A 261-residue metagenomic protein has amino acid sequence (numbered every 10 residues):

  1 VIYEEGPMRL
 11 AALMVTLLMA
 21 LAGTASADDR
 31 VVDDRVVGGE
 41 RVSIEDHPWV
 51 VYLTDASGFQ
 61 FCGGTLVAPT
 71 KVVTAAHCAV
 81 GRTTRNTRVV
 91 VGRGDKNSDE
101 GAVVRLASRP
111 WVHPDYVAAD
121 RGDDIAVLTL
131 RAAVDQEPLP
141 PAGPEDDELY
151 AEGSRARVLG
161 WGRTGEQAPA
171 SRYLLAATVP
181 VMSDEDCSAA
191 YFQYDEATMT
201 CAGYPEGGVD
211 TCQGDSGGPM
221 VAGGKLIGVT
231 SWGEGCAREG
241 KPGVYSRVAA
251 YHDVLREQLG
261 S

Functional and structural regions predicted by a protein language model:
Y3-D28: Secretory targeting and sorting signals
L10, L66-A79, T87-R88, R93 (+2 more regions): C-terminal subregion of chymotrypsin/trypsin-like serine protease catalytic domains
V32-D55: N-terminal activation segment of mature serine protease catalytic domains
P48-P69, D120: A conserved glycine-rich beta-strand in the N-terminal activation segment of trypsin-fold
P48-V50, G64, T200, T211 (+1 more regions): Structural detector of coil-to-beta-strand junctions
L53-T54, V72-A75, V80-D115, D186: Conserved H-D interstitial segment of serine endopeptidase catalytic domains
D95, V103-P110, G122-A132, Q136-G207 (+1 more regions): Chymotrypsin/trypsin-fold serine protease catalytic domain
